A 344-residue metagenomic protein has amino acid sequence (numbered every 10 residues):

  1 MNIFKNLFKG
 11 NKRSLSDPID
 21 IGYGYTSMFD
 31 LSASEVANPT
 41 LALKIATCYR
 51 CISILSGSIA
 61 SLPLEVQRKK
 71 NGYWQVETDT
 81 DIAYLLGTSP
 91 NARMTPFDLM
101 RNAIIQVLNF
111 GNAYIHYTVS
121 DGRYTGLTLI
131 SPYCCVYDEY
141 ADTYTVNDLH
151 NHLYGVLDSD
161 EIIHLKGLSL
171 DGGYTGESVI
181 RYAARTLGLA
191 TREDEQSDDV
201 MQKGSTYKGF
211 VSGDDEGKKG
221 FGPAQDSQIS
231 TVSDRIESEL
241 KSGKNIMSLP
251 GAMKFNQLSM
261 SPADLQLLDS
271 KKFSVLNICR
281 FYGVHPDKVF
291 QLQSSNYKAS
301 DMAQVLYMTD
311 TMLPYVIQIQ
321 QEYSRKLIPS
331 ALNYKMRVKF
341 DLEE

Functional and structural regions predicted by a protein language model:
M1-L267, F273, N277-R280, V284-D287: Structured, contiguous alpha/beta core segments that scaffold functional sites
M94-F97, I104-I105, N109-N112, L306-T311 (+1 more regions): Divalent metal-cofactor coordination and adjacent catalytic microenvironments
I246-L249, P286-Y297, E322-M336: Short acidic alpha-helical/loop segments enriched in Asp/Glu that coordinate divalent cations
L276-F281, V289-S294, M312, I317: C-terminal, well-structured catalytic/ligand-binding subdomain of enzymes
S300-D301: Small-residue-rich helix-loop
